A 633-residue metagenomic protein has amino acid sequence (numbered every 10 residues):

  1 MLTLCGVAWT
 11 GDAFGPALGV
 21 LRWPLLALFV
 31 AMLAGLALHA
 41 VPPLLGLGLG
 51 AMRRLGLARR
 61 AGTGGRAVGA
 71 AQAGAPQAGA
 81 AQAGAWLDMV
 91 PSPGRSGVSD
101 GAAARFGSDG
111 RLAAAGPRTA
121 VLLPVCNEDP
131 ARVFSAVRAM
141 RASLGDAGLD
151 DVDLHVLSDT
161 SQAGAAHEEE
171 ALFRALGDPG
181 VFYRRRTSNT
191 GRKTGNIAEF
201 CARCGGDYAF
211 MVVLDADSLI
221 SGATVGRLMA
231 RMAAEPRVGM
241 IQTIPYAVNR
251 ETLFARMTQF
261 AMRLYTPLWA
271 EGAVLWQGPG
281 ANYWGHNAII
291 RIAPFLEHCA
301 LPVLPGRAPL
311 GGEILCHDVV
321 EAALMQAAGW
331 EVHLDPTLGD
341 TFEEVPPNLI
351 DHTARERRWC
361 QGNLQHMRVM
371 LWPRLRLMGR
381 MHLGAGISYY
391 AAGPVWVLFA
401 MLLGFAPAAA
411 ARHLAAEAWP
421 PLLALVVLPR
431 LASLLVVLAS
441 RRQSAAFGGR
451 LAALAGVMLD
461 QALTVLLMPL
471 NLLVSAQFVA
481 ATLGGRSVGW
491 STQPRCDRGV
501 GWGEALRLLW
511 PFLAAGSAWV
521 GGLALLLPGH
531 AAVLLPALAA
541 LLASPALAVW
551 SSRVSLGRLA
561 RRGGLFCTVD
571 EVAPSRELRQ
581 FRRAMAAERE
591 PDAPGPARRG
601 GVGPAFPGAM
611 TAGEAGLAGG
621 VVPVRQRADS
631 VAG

Functional and structural regions predicted by a protein language model:
M1, L122-C126, R132, P373-V395 (+2 more regions): Loop-to-transmembrane boundary segments
M1-A73, A78-R111, H382, G386-A415 (+3 more regions): N-terminal membrane-anchoring/stem segments of glycan-assembly enzymes
L45-G48, M52-G69, A83-W372: Internal catalytic domains of large membrane-associated glycosyltransferases
G48, E356, M367, L371 (+3 more regions): A transmembrane-helix-recognition feature enriched in membrane-embedded lipid enzymes and envelope glyco-/phospholipid
G64-G65, G69, W86-N127, A455-L467 (+3 more regions): Cytosolic juxtamembrane regulatory segments of multi-pass membrane proteins
Q365-G379, A445, G449: Non-transmembrane, extramembrane segments of multi-pass ion/lipid transporters
R441-V457, L483-V500: Juxtamembrane inter-helical linkers in multi-pass membrane proteins
E504-L506, A515-G608: C-terminal amphipathic alpha-helical interaction region
